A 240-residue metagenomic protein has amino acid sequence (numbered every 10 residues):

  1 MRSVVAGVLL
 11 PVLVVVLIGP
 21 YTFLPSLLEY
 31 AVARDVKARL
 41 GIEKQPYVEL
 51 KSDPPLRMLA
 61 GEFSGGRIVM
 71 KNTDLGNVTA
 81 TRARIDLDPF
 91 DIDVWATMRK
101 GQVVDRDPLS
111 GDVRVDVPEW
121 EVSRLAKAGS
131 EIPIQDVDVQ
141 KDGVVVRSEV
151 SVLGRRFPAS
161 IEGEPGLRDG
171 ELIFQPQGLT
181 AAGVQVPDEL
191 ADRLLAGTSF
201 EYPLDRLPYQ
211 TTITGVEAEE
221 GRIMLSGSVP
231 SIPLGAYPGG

Functional and structural regions predicted by a protein language model:
M1-D53, R57-A60, D74-N77, G235-G240: Hydrophobic membrane-targeting and insertion signals
E43-S123, K127-S151: N-terminal beta-strand/beta-hairpin edge segment
L50, Q135-V137, E164, T214-E217: Short amphipathic beta-strand and strand-loop transition segments with alternating hydrophobic
A60-E62, R155-F157, L194, P208: A generic structural micro-feature
A83-I92, P133-E189, I223, S228-P230: Hydrophobic membrane/lipid-contacting segments
T97, R106-G129, G163-G197: Small-residue helix/turn framework positions
V186-G240: Extracytoplasmic/luminal low-complexity segments enriched in Pro/Gly and acidic/polar residues that act as flexible
